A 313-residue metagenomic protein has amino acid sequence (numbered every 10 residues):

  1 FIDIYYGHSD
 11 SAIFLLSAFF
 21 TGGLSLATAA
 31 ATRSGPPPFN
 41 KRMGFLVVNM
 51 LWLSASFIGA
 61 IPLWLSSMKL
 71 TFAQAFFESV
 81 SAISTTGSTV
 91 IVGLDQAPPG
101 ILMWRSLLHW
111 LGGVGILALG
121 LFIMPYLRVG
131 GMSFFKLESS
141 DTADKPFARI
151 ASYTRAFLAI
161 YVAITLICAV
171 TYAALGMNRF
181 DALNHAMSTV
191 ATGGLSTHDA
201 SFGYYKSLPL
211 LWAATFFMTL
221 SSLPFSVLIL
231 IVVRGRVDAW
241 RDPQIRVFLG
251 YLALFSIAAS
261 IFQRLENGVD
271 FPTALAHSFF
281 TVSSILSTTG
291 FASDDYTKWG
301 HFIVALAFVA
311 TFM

Functional and structural regions predicted by a protein language model:
F1-M313: Membrane-proximal intracellular helices of multi-pass ion channels
